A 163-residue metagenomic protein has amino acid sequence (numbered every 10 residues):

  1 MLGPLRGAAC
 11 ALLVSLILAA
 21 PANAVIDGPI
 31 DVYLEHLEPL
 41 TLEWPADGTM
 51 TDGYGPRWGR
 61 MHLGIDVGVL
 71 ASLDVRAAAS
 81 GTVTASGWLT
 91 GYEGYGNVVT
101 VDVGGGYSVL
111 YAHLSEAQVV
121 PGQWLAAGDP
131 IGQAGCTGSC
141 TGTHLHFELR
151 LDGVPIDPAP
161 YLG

Functional and structural regions predicted by a protein language model:
L2-Y54, T82, V120, A126 (+1 more regions): Intrinsically disordered, low-complexity, Pro/Ser/Thr/Asn/Gly/Ala-rich spacer/linker segments adjacent to signal
V32, D47-A77: Short glycine/threonine/proline-enriched tight-turn/helix- or strand-capping micro-motif at secondary-structure
E43, G68, D74-A78, Y111-A112 (+3 more regions): Small beta-strand-rich domains/subdomains or short beta-sheet motifs embedded in larger alpha/beta proteins
D52, V69, A85, H113-E116 (+1 more regions): A residue-level detector for short acidic-glycine micro-motifs
H62-L63, A78-Q118, T143-L145: Zn2+-dependent peptidoglycan hydrolase active-site motif and core
V67, N97-V101, A126-G138: Short hydrophobic beta/alpha edge segments that flank linear recognition/processing sites
D74-A85, V119-A134: Short, well-structured beta-strand-loop connectors
C136-T141, H146-D152: Short, exposed beta-strand-loop hairpins at the edges of beta-sheets in extracellular/periplasmic proteins
